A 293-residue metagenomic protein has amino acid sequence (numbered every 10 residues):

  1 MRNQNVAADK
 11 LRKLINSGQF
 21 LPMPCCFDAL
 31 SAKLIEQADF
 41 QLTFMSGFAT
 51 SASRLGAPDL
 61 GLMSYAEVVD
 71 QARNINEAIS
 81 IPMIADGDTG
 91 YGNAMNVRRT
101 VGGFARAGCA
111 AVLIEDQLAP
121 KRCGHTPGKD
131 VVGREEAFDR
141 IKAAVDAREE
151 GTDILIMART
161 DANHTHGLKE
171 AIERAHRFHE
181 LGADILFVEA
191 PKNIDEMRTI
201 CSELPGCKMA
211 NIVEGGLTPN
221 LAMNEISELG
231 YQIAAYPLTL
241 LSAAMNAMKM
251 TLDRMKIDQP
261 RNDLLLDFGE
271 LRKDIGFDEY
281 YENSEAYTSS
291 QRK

Functional and structural regions predicted by a protein language model:
R2-L238, A243-D253, Y287-K293: Alpha/beta enzyme core
M255-K293: Flexible C-terminal active-site loop/helix
